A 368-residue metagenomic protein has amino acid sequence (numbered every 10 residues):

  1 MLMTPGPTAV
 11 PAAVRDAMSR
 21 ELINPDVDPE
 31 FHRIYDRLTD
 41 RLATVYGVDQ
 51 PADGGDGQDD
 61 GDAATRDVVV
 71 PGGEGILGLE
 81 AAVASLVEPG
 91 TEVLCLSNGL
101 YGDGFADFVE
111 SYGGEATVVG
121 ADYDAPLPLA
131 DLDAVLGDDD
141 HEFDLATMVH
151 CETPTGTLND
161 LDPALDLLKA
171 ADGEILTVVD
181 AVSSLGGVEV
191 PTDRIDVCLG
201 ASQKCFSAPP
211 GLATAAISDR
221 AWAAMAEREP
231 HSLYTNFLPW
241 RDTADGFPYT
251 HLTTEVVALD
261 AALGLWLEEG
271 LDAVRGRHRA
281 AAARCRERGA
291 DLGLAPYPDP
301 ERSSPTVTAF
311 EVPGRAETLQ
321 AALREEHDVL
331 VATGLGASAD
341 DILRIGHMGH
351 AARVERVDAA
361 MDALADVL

Functional and structural regions predicted by a protein language model:
M1-V69: A glycine-/small-polar-enriched, mobile loop at the entrance of the PLP active site in fold-type I
V10, Q203-E287: Active-site C-terminal subdomain of aminotransferase-like
T39, G54, D60, T65-C95 (+1 more regions): Conserved beta-loop-alpha segment that forms the PLP phosphate-binding cup at the N-terminus of a helix
S85-D144: PLP-dependent aminotransferase-like
L127-V182: Active-site phosphate-binding strand-loop segment of PLP-dependent enzymes
T192-Q203: Conserved active-site segment immediately N-terminal to the catalytic lysine that forms the internal aldimine
A295-E326: Conserved PLP-binding catalytic core of the aspartate aminotransferase-like
I342-L368: PLP-dependent enzyme catalytic core of the Aspartate aminotransferase-like
